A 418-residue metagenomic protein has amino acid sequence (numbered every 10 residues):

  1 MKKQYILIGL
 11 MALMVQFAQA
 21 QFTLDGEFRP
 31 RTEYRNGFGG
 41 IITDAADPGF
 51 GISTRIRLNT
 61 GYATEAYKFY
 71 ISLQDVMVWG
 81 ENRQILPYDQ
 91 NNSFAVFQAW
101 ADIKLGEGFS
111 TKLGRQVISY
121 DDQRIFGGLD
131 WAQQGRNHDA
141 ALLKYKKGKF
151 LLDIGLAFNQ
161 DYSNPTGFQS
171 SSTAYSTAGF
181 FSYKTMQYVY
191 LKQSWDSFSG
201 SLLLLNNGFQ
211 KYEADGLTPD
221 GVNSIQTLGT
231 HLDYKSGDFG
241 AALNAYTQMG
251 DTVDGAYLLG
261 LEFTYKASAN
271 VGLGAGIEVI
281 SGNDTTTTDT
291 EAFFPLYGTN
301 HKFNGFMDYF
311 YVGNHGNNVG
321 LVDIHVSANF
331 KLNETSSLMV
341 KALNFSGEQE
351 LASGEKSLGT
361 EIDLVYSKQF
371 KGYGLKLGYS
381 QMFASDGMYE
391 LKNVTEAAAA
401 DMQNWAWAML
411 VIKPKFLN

Functional and structural regions predicted by a protein language model:
M1-Q21, K415-N418: Cleavable N-terminal export/targeting peptides
Q19-G37, Y67-I71, F198-S199: Transmembrane beta-strand segments of Gram-negative outer membrane beta-barrel proteins
F22-L24, K104-T111, L129-T287, I324-V326 (+5 more regions): Signature for the C-terminal beta-barrel architecture of outer-membrane proteins
N36-G39, V78-E81, V117-I125, A157-S172 (+5 more regions): Flexible, solvent-exposed coil segments and beta strand-coil junctions, predominantly the extracellular/periplasmic
F38-T54, A63-E107, I118-A132, S172-T173 (+5 more regions): Surface-exposed loop and membrane-interface regions of Gram-negative outer-membrane beta-barrel proteins
D47-G49, A157, A178-F180, Q226 (+4 more regions): Extracellular/periplasm-exposed beta-strand and loop segments of Gram-negative cell-envelope proteins, dominated by
D251, A256-L258, G274-G320: C-terminal outer-membrane beta-barrel translocator/porin domains of Gram-negative envelope proteins and their
K371-M409, K413-N418: Predominantly the C-terminal beta-signal and adjacent terminal strand-loop region of outer-membrane beta-barrel
